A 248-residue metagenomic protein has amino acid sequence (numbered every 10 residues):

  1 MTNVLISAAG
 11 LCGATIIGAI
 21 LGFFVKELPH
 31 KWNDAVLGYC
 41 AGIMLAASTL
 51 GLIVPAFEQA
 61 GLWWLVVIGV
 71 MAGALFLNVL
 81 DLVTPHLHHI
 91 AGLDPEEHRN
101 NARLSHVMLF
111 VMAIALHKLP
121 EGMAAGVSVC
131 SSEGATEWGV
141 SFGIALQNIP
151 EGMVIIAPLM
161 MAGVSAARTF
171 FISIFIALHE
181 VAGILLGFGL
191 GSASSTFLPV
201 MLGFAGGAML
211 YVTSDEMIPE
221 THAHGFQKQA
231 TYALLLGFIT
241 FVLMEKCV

Functional and structural regions predicted by a protein language model:
M1-V248: Intrinsically disordered, metal-sensing/regulatory segments
